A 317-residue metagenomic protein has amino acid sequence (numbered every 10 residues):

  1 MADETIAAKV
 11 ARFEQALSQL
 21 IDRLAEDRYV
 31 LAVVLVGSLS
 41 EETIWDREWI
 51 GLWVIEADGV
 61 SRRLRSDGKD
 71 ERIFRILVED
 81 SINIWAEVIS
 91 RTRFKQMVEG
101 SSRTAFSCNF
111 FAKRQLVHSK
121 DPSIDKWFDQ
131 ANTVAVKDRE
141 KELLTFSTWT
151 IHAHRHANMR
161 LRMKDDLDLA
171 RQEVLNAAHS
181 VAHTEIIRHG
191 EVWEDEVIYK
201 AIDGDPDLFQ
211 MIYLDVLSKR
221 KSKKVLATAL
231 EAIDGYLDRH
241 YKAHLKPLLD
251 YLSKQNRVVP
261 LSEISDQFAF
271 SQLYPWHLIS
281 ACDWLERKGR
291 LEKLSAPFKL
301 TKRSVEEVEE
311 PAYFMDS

Functional and structural regions predicted by a protein language model:
M1-L31, E310, F314-S317: Helical scaffold of the NTase/Pol beta-like nucleotidyltransferase catalytic core
A2-K9, Q15, F74-D166: Conserved NTP/Mg2+-binding pocket subregion across the NTase superfamily
D27, W49-W53, L273: Conserved, well-structured beta-alpha core segment at the onset of a catalytic domain
V34-I89: Catalytic metal-binding acidic patch
W45, R63-R65, Q96, A170 (+1 more regions): Alpha-helix N-cap/helix-start motif
E71-I82, E87-I89, E99-S102, S280-A296 (+1 more regions): N-terminal accessory interaction module
D138-P297, T301-S317: Conserved nucleotidyltransferase catalytic core and NTase-mimicking acidic/glycine-rich helix/loop elements in nucleic
